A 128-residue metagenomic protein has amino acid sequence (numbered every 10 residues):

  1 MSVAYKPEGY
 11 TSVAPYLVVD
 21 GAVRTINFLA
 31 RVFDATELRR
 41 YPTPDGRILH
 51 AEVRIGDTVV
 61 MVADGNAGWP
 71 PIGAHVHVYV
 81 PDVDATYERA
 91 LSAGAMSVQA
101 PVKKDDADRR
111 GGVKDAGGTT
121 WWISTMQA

Functional and structural regions predicted by a protein language model:
M1-E8, L49, M61-A63, V78 (+1 more regions): Vicinal oxygen chelate
P7-G9, Y16-V59: Core segments of cupin and vicinal oxygen chelate
Y10-A14, P71-H75: Short, solvent-exposed beta-strand edge segments and adjacent coil->beta transition regions
P15, L29, V53, V76 (+2 more regions): Terminal peptide-recognition signature
R24, D84-A85: Alpha-helical macromolecular-interaction surfaces
T43-G46, G68, K104-D105: A short beta-turn/loop motif at secondary-structure boundaries
R54, W69-P70: Extracellular/periplasmic catalytic domains that process cell-envelope and extracellular macromolecules
